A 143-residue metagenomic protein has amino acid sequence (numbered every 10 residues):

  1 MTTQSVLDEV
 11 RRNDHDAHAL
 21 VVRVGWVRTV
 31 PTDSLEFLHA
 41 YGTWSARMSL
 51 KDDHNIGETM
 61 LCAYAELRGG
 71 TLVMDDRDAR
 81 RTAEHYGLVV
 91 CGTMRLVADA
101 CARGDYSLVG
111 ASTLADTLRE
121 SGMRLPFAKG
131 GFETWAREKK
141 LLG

Functional and structural regions predicted by a protein language model:
M1-G70, R77, L88, T113-A115 (+1 more regions): Active-site-proximal, substrate-binding regions of enzyme catalytic domains and RNA-binding/basic surfaces
R12, E84, A102-R103, E120: Short Asp/Glu-rich motifs
R77-D78, R95: Short, ordered loop/turn segments at secondary-structure junctions
R80-T82, D99-A100, T117: Short secondary-structure capping/turn micro-motifs that flank functional sites
R81, H85-C91: A short alpha->loop->secondary-structure connector
T93-S107: Long, charge-dense
A111, D116-S121: Helix-rich interaction surfaces within compact, conserved domain-sized segments that mediate assembly or partner
